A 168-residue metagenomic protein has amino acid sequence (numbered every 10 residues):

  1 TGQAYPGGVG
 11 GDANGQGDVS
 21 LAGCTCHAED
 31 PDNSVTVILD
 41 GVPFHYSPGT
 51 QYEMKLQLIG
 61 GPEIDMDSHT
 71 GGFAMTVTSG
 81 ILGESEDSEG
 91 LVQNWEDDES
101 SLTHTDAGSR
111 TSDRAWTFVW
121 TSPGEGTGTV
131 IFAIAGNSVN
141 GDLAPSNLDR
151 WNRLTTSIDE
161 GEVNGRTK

Functional and structural regions predicted by a protein language model:
T1-N164: Sequence context surrounding c-type heme c attachment/ligation sites in exported
R166-K168: Enriched but not universal
